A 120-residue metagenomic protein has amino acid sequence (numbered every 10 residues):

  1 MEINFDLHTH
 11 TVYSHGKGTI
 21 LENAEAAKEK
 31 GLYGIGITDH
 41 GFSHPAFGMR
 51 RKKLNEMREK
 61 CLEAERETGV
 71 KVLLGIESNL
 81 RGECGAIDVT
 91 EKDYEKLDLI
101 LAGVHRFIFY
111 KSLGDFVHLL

Functional and structural regions predicted by a protein language model:
I3-F5, G34, V72: Residue-level marker of motif borders
N4-S14, I37-F42: Histidine-centered catalytic micro-motifs
H8, A27, D39, V72 (+1 more regions): Divalent metal-coordination and catalytic microenvironments
S14-L21: Glycine-rich anion/phosphate-binding loops
L21-I35, E59-G69: Alpha-helical scaffold segments that flank or form the walls of functional sites
Y33-G34, T38, D98: Short acidic/polar active-site loop segments enriched in Thr and Asp
F47-L120: Extended substrate/RNA-proximal surfaces in nucleic-acid metabolism proteins
